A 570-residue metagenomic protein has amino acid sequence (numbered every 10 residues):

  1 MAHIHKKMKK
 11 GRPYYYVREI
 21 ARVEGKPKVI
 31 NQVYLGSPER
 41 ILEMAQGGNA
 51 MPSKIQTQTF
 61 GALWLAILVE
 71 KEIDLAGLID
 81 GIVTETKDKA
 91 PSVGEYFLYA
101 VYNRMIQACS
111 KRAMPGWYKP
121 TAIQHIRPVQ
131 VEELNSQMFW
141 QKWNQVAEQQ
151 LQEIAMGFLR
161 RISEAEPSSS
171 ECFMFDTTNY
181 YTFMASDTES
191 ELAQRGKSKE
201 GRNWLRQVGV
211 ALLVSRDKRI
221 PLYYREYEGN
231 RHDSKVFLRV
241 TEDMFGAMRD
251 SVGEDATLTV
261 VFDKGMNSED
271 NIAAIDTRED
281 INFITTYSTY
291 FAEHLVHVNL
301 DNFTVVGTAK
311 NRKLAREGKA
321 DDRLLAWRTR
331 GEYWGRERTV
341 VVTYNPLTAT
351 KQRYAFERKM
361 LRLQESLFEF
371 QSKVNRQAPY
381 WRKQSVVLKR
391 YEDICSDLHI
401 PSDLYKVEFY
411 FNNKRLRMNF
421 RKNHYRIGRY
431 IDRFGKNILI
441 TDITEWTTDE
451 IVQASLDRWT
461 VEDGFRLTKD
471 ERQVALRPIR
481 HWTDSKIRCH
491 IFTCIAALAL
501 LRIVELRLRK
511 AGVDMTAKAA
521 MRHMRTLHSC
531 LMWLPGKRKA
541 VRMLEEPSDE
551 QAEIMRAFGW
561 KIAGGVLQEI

Functional and structural regions predicted by a protein language model:
M1-E95: Conserved glycine(s) in the ABC-transporter nucleotide-binding domain "signature"
H3-I4, R12-Y16, E24-K28, D80-I570: Anion-binding and metal-coordination hotspots
